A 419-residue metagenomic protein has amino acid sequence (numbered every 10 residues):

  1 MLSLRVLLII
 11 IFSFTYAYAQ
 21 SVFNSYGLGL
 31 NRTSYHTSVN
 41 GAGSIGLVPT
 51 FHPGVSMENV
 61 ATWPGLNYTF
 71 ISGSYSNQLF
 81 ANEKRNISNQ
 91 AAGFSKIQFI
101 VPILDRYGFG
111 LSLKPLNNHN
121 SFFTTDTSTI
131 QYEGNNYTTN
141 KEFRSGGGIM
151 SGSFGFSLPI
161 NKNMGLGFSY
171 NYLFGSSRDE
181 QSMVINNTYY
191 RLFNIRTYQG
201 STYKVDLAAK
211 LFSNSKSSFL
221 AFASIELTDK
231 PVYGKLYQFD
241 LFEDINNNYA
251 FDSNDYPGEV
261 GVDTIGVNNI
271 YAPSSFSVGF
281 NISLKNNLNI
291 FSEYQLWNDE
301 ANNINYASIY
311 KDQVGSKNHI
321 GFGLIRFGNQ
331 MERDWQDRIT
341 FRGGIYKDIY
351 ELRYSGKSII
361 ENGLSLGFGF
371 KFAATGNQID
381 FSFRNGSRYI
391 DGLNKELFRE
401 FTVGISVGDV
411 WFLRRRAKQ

Functional and structural regions predicted by a protein language model:
M1-S25: Bacterial Sec-dependent N-terminal signal peptides
Q20-Q419: Subset of outer-membrane beta-barrel
